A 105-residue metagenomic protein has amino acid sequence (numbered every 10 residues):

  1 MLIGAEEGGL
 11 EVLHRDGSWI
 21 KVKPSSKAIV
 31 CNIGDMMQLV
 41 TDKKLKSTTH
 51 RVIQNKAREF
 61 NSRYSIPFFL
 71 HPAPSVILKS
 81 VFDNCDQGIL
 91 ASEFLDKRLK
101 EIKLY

Functional and structural regions predicted by a protein language model:
M1-Y105: C-terminal flanking tails of non-heme Fe-dependent oxygenases
